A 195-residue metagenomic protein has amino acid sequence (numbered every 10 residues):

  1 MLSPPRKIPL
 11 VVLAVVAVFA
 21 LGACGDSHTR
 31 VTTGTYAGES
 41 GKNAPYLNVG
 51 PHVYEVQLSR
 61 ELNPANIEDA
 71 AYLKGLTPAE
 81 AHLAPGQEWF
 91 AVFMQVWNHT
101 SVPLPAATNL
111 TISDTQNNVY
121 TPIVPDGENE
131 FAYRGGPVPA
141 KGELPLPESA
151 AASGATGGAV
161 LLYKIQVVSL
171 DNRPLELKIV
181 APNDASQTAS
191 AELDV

Functional and structural regions predicted by a protein language model:
M1-V12: Bacterial N-terminal signal peptides that target proteins for export
L2, C24-V195: Conserved functional micro-motifs across diverse proteins
F19-A23: C-terminal motif of bacterial Sec signal peptides marking the signal peptidase cleavage site
